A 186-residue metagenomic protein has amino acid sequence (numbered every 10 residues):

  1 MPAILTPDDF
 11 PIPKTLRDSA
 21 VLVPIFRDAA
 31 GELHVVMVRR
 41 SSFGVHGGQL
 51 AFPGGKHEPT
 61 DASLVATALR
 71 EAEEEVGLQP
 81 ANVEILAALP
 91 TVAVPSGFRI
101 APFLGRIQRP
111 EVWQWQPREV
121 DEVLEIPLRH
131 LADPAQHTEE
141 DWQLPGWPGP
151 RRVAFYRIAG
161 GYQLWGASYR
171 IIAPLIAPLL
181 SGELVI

Functional and structural regions predicted by a protein language model:
M1-F52, K56-P110, V120, R129 (+2 more regions): N-terminal leader/linker segments that precede catalytic domains of diphosphate-processing enzymes
W113: Acidic/polar loop patches that form or flank catalytic/metal-binding clefts of enzymes that bind anionic ligands
P117, A135, I176: Short, flexible helix/strand-to-coil boundary loops that buttress conserved ligand/catalytic motifs in alpha/beta
V123: Amphipathic alpha-helical interface segments
A132-E140: Non-DNA-binding regulatory cores of transcription-related proteins, predominantly C-terminal effector-binding
